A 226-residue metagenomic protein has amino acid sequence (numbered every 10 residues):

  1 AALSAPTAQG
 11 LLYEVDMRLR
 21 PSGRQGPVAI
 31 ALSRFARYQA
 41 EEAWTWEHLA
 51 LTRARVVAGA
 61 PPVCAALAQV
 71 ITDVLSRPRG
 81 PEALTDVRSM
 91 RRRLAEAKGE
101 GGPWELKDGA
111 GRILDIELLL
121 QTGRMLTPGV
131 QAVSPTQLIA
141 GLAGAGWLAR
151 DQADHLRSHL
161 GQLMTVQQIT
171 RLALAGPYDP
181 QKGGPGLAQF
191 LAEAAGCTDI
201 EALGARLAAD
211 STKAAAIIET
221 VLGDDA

Functional and structural regions predicted by a protein language model:
A1-A226: A nucleotide- and high-energy phosphate-metabolite-utilizing enzyme signature
